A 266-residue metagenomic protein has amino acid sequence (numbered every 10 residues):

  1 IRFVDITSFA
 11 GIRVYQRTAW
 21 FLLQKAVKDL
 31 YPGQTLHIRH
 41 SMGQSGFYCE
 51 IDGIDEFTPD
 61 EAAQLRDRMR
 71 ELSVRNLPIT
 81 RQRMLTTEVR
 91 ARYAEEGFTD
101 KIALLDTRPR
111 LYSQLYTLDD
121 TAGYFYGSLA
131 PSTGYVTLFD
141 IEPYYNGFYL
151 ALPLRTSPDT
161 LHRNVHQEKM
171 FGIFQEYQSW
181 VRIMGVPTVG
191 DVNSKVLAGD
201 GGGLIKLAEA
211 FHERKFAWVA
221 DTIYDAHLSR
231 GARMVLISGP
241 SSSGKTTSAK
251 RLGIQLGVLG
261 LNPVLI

Functional and structural regions predicted by a protein language model:
I1-V14, A26, Q34-V219, I223-S229: Auxiliary tRNA-acceptor-end handling modules of aminoacyl-tRNA synthetases
V235-I237: Hydrophobic anchor at the beta1->P-loop junction of P-loop NTPases
S242: Walker A (P-loop) phosphate-binding loop of P-loop NTPases
K245: Conserved lysine of the Walker
S248, L252: Hydrophobic positions on the alpha1 helix immediately C-terminal to the Walker A/P-loop
G253-G257: Walker A/P-loop NTP-binding motif
V258-I266: Short beta-strand-centered segment that lines the nucleotide-binding/catalytic pocket of NTP-utilizing
